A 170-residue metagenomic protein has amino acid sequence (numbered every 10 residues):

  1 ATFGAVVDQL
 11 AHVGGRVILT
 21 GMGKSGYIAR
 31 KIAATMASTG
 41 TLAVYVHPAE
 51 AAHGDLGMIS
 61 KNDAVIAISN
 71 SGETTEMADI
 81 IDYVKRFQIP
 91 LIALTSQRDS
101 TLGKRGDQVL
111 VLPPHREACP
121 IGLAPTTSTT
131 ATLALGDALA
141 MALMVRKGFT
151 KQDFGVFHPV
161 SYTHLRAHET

Functional and structural regions predicted by a protein language model:
A1-T2, G21: Charged/polar interaction segments and conserved charged motifs
T2-H12: A short, well-structured juxtamembrane/interface segment
A11, R16-M22, G26-A134, A140-L143: Glycine-rich phosphate-binding loops that contact phosphosugars or nucleotide phosphates
A134, A138-Y162: Long, charge-dense, solvent-exposed interaction surfaces that engage phosphate-rich ligands
T163-T170: Conserved small/polar residues in nucleotide/adenosyl-binding loops
